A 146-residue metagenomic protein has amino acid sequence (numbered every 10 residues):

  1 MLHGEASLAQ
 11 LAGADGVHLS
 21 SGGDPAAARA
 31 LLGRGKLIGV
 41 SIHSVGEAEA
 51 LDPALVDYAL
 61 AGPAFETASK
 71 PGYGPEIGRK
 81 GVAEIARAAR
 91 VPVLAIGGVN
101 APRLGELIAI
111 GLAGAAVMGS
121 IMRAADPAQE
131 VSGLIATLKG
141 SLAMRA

Functional and structural regions predicted by a protein language model:
M1-L2, A28-S44, G72-A101, L134-R145: Alpha-helix-loop-beta-strand connector modules within alpha/beta enzyme cores
M1-L2, V17-H18, V40, G114 (+1 more regions): Conserved SAM-binding loop
M1-R34: N-terminal active-site wall of soluble small-molecule enzyme domains
G4, S21-G22, S41-S44, G62-A64 (+2 more regions): Short secondary-structure boundary segments
L8-L11, A27, A50, E84 (+2 more regions): Well-formed, non-transmembrane alpha-helical positions, independent of function
L11-A14, S20, L37-R87, E130: Glycine/Thr-rich beta-alpha phosphate-binding loop at enzyme active sites
G13, L55, A89, G98 (+3 more regions): Conserved functional loop/turn residues at catalytic and ligand-binding sites
S20-A30, L60-Y73, L104-T137: Glycine-rich phosphate-binding active-site loops on the catalytic face of alpha/beta enzymes
